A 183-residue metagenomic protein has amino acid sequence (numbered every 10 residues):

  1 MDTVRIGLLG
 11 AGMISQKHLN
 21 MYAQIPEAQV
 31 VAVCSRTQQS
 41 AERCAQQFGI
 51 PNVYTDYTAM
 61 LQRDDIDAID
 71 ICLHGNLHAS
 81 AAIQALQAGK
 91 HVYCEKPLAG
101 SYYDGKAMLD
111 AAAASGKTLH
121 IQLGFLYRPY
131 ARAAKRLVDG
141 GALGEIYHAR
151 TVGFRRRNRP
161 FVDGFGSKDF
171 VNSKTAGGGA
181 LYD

Functional and structural regions predicted by a protein language model:
M1-F48: N-terminal Rossmann-like dinucleotide-binding module
E27, G49, D65, A142-E145: Glycine-centered tight turns that cap/initiate beta-strands
A28-A32, D67-I69, G179: Short active-site oxyanion
P51-A111: Beta-loop-alpha module in the N-terminal Rossmann-like domain of NAD(P)-dependent dehydrogenases, especially those
Y54, Y93, T118-H120, R150 (+1 more regions): Structural detector of well-ordered beta-strand residues that form the stable sheet scaffold of enzyme domains
G105-F125, G144-H148: Rossmann-fold dehydrogenase core element
F125-D183: Predominantly a Rossmann-like dinucleotide-binding segment in NAD(P)-dependent oxidoreductases
